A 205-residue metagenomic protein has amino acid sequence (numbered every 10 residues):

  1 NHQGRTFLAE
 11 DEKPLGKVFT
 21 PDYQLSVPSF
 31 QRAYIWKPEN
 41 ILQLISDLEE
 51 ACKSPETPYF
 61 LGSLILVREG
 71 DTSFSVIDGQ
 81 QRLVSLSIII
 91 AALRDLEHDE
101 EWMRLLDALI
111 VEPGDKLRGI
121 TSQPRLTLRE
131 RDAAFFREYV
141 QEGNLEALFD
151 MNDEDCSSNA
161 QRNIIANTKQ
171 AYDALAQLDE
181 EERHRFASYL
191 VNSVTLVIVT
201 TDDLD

Functional and structural regions predicted by a protein language model:
N1-D205: Glycine- and hydrophobic-rich flexible loops that cap the catalytic core of alpha/beta enzyme folds
